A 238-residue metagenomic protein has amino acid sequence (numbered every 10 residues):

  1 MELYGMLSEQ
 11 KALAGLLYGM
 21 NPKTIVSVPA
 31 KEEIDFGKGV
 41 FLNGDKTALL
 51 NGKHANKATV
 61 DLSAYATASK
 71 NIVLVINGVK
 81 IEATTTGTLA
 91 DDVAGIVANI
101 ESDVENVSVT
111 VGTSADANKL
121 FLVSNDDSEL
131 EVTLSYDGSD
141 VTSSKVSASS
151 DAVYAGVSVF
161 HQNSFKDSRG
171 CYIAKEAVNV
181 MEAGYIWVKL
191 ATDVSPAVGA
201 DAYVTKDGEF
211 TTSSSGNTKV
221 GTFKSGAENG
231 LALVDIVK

Functional and structural regions predicted by a protein language model:
M1-A55, T59-A68, V75, N99 (+2 more regions): Surface-exposed, low-hydrophobicity beta-strand/loop segments enriched in small/polar/acidic residues
T59-D137, A197-Y203: Extended, beta-strand-rich, solvent-exposed assembly scaffolds of outer structural proteins
S135-V146: Surface-exposed, non-catalytic interaction/assembly patches
